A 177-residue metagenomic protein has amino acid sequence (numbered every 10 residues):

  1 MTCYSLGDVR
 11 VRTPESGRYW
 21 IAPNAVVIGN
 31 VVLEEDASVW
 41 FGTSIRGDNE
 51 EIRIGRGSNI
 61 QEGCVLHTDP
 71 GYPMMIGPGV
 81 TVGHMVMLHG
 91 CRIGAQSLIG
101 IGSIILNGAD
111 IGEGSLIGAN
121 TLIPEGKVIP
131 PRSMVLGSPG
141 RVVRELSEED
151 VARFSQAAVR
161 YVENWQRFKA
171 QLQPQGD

Functional and structural regions predicted by a protein language model:
M1-S16, D48, R56, E62-C64 (+2 more regions): Glycine-rich hexapeptide-repeat left-handed beta-helix
T13-T68: A positional/architectural concept
